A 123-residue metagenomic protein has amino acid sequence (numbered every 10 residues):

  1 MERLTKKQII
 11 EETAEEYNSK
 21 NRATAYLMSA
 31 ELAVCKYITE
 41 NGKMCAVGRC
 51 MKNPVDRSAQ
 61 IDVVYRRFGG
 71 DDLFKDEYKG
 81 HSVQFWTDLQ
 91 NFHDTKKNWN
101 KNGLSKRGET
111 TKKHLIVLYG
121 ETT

Functional and structural regions predicted by a protein language model:
M1-M28: Glycine-rich short-loop/terminal segments
L4, A23-C35, K43, P54-E109 (+1 more regions): Catalytic phosphate/metal-binding cores of nucleic-acid and nucleotide-processing enzymes, i.e., regions that mediate
N18, M51, V55: Hydrophobic/aromatic-lined pockets within catalytic cores
T39-M51: Short N-terminal mixed-charge amphipathic segments
